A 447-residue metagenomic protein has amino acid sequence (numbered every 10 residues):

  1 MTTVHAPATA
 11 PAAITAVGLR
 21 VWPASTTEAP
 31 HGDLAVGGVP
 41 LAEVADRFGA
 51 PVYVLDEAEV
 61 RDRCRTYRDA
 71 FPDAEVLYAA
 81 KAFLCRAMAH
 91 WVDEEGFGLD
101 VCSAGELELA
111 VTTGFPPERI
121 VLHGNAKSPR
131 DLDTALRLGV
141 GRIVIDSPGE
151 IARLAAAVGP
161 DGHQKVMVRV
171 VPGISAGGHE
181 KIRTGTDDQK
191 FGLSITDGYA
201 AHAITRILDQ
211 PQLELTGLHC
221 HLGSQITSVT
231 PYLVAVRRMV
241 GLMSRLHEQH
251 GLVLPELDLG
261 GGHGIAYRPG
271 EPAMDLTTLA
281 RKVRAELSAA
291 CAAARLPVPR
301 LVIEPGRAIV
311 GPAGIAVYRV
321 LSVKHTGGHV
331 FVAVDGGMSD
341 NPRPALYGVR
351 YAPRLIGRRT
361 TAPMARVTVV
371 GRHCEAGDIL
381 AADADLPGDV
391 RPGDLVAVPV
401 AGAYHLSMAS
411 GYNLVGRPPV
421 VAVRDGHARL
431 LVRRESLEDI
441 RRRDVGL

Functional and structural regions predicted by a protein language model:
M1-K165, Q210, E214, V390 (+1 more regions): A charged N-terminal "starter" segment
T2-V17, P172-S322, L386, N413 (+1 more regions): Active-site loop/helix belt of alpha/beta enzymes
E43, T66, W91, T134 (+7 more regions): Alpha-helical scaffold segments in soluble metabolic enzymes
A58-E59, K81-C85, C102-E106, N125-K127 (+10 more regions): Active-site beta-loop-alpha junctions enriched in small/polar residues
R61-C64, V236, A280, A397: Hydrophobic face of alpha-helices
E75-L77, G96-G98, R119-V121, R142 (+7 more regions): Structural preference for beta-strand elements that scaffold enzyme active sites
A89, T112, L132-R137, L154-A157 (+6 more regions): Short acidic, glycine/serine/threonine-rich loops at helix termini
L296-L447: Charged (often Lys/Glu-rich) extended helix/loop segments that serve as interaction or gating elements
